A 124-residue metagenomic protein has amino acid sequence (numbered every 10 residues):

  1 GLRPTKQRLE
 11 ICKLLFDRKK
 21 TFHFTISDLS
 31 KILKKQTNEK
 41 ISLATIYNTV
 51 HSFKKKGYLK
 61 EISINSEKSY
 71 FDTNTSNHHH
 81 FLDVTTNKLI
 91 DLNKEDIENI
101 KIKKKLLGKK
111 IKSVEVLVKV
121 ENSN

Functional and structural regions predicted by a protein language model:
G1-C12, R18: Short alpha-helical segments that sit at the start of domains
K13, K31, N48: DNA-binding alpha-helical recognition surfaces that contact promoter or target DNA
T25-N38: DNA-recognition alpha helix
I46-K56: Basic amphipathic alpha-helical segments that dock to polyanions
Y58-N124: Non-DNA-binding regulatory cores of transcription-related proteins, predominantly C-terminal effector-binding
